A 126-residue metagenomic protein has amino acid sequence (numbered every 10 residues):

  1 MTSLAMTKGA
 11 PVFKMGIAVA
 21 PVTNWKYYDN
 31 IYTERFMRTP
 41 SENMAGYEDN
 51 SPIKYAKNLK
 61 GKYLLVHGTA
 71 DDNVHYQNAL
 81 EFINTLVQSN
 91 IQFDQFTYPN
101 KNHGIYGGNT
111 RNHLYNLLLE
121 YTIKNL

Functional and structural regions predicted by a protein language model:
M1-L126: Active-site-proximal cap/loop segments of hydrolase catalytic domains
